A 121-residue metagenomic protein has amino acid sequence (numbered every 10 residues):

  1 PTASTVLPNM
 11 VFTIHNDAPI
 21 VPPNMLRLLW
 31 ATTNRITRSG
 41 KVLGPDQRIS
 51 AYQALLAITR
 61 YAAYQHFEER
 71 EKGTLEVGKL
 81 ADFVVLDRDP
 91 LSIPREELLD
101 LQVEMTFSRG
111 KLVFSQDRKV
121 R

Functional and structural regions predicted by a protein language model:
P1-S92, E96, L101-R109: His/Asp/Glu-enriched, well-ordered alpha-helical/loop segment that forms or immediately abuts the divalent-metal
Q116-R121: Extracellular/periplasmic ectodomains of large secreted or surface enzymes and adhesion receptors
